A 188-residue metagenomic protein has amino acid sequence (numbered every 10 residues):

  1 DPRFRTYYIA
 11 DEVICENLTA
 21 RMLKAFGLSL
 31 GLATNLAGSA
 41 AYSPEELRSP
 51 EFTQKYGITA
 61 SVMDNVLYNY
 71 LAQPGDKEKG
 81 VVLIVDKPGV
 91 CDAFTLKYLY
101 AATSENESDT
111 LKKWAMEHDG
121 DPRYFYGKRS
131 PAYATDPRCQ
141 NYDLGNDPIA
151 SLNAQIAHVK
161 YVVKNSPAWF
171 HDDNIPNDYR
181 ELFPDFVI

Functional and structural regions predicted by a protein language model:
D1-V13: Active-site scaffold of zinc-dependent metalloenzymes
F4, E16-L18, S49: Residue-level detector of functional hotspots within protein domains
R5, L23, Q54-Y56: Residue-level signal for the start and early helices of compact helical domains
A10-L18, K55: Secondary-structure capping and boundary motifs in well-ordered enzyme cores
E12-V13, L23-K24, S49-F52: Generic recognition of flexible, low-complexity loop/linker segments
E16-N35: Active-site recognition of the HExxH zinc-binding catalytic motif
G38-I188: Conserved catalytic/binding loops enriched for acidic/polar residues
